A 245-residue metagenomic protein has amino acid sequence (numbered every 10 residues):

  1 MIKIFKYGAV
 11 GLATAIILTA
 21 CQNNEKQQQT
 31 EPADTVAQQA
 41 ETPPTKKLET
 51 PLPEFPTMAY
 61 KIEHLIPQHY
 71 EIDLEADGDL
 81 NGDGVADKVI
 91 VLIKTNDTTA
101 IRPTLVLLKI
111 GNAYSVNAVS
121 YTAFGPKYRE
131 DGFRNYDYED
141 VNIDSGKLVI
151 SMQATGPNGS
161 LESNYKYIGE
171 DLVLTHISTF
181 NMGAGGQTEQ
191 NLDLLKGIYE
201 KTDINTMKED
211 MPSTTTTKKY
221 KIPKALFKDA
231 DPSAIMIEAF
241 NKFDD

Functional and structural regions predicted by a protein language model:
M1-A9: Bacterial N-terminal signal peptides that target proteins for export
L18-A20: C-terminal motif of bacterial Sec signal peptides marking the signal peptidase cleavage site
E25-D34, E41-P43, I143-D245: Acidic, small-residue rich beta-repeat scaffolds with periodic aromatic anchors
E41-Q68, N112-N135: Blade-edge motifs of beta-propeller repeat domains
D73-L80, Y136-S145: Beta-propeller blade termini
L80-L92, D144-M152: Acidic/hydrophobic-patterned starts of short beta strands in beta-sheet-rich repeat architectures
K94-D97, T155-P157: Short glycine/acidic-enriched loop and turn motifs that connect beta-strands
T99-Y121, N164-G169: Beta-propeller blade repeat segments, especially FG-GAP/WD-type strand-to-loop junctions in 6- to 7-bladed propeller
